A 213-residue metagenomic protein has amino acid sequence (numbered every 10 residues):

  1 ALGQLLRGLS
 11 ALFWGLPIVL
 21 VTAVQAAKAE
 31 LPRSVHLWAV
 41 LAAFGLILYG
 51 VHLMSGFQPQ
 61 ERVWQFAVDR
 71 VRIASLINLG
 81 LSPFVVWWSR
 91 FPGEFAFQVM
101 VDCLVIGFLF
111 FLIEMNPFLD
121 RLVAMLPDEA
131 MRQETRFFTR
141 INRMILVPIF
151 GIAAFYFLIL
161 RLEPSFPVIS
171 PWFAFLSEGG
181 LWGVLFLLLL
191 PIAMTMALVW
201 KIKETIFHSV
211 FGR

Functional and structural regions predicted by a protein language model:
A1-G50: N-terminal topogenic module of multi-pass integral membrane proteins
A1-L6, V51-V63, L112-F138, P191-R213: Cytosolic juxtamembrane helix at the C-terminal end of the final transmembrane segment
W14-K28, L76-F91, F150-F155: Hydrophobic alpha-helical transmembrane segments and adjacent interfacial helices in integral membrane proteins
V21-L41, W87-I106, I159-W182: Membrane-helix interface and helix-disruption motif detector
L37-G50, I77-P83, D102-F118, L185-A193: Generic alpha-helical transmembrane segments
V68-L79, D128-I149: The cytoplasmic-loop to transmembrane-helix boundary for the fourth helix
L81-R136: Membrane-proximal helix-loop-helix units in multi-pass membrane proteins
L146-R213: C-terminal transmembrane-bundle signature of multipass membrane proteins, characterized by strong activation on
